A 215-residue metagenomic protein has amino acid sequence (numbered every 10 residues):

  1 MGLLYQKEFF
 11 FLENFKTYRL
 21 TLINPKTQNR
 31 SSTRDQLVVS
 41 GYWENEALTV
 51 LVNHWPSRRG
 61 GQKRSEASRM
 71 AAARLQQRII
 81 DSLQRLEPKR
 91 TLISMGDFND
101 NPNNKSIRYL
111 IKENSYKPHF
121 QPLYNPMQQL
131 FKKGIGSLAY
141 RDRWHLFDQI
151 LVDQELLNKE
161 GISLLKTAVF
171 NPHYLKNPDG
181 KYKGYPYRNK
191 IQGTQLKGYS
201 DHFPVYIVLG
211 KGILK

Functional and structural regions predicted by a protein language model:
M1, M70-A73, Q77-I80, I107 (+1 more regions): Extracytoplasmic/secreted envelope proteins and their assembly/folding machinery, especially bacterial periplasmic
M1-W55: Structured beta-strand-rich core segments of catalytic domains in phosphoester-bond hydrolases
P25-T27, R59-R69, S94-M95, I135-Y140 (+1 more regions): Second-shell loop/turn segments in exported
N29-S31, Y42, R64-A72, Q84 (+3 more regions): Extracytoplasmic/periplasmic, Sec-exported soluble proteins
E44-R74, R78: Metal-dependent phosphoester/phosphodiester hydrolase catalytic core
W55, D97-F98: Active-site metal-binding loops of divalent metal-dependent hydrolases
A72-M95: His/acidic metal-ligating clusters that form di-metal
S82-R90, D100-K215: Metal-dependent phosphoester-hydrolase catalytic domains
